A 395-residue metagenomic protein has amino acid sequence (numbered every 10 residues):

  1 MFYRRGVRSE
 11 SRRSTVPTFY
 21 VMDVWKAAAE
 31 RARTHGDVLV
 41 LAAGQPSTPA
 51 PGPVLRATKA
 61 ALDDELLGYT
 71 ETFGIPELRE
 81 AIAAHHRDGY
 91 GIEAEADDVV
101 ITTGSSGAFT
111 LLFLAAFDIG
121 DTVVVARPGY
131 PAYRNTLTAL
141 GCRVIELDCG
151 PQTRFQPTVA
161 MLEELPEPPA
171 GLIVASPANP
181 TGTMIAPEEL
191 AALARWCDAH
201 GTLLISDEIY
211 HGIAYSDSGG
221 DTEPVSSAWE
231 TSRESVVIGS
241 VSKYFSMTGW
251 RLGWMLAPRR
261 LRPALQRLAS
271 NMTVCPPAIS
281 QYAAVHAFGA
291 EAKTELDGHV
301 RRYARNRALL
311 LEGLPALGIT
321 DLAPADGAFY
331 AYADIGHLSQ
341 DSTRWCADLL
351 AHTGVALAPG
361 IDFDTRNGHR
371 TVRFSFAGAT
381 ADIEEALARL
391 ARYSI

Functional and structural regions predicted by a protein language model:
F2-G104, L111, A287-A290, I395: N-terminal small-domain helix-loop-helix segment of the aminotransferase-like
F2-R4, E234-R301, L311-G313, Y393-I395: Conserved core segment of the aminotransferase class I/II
R31, H35, L140, A199-H200 (+1 more regions): Helix C-cap/helix->beta junction micro-motif
A84, S339, D348-L357, F363-I395: PLP-dependent enzyme catalytic core of the Aspartate aminotransferase-like
E93-V99, I119-T122, R233-E234: Short acidic capping loops at alpha-helix termini that bridge into adjacent secondary structure
A115-L137: Conserved PLP-anchoring active-site segment centered on the Schiff-base-forming lysine
I145, G150-G220: Active-site phosphate-binding strand-loop segment of PLP-dependent enzymes
V285, R301-L311, L322-I335: Conserved glycine-rich beta-strand-loop-beta hairpin in the small C-terminal domain of fold type I
